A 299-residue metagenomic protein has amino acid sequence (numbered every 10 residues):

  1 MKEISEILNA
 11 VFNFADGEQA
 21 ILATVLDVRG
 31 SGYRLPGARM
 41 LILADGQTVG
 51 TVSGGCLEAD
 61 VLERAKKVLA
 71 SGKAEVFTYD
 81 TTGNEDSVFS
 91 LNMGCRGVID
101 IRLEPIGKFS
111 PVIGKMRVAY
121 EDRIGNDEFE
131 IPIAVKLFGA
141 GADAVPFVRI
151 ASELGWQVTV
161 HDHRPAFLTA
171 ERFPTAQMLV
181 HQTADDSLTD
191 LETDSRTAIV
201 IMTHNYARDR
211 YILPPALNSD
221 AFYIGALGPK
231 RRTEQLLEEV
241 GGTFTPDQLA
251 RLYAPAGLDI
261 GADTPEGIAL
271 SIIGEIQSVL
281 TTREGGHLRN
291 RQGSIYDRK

Functional and structural regions predicted by a protein language model:
M1-M178, D194-A198, E238-G241, E275-K299: Segments forming oxygen-rich coordination pockets for charged ligands
G141-A142, Y206-A207, R231: Residue-level detector of alpha-helix initiation sites
G155, A176-Q177, D220-A221, P246-L249: A generic structural signal for alpha->beta connector loops
T159-H161, A198, T203-H204, P214-E239: ADP-ribose/adenylate-binding Rossmann-like module
Q177-D186: Glycine-rich, highly charged phosphate/nucleotide-binding loops
D185-S195: Short amphipathic alpha-helix with an adjacent loop that forms part of the alpha/beta core around
L227-K299: Adenosine-phosphate binding glycine-rich loop
